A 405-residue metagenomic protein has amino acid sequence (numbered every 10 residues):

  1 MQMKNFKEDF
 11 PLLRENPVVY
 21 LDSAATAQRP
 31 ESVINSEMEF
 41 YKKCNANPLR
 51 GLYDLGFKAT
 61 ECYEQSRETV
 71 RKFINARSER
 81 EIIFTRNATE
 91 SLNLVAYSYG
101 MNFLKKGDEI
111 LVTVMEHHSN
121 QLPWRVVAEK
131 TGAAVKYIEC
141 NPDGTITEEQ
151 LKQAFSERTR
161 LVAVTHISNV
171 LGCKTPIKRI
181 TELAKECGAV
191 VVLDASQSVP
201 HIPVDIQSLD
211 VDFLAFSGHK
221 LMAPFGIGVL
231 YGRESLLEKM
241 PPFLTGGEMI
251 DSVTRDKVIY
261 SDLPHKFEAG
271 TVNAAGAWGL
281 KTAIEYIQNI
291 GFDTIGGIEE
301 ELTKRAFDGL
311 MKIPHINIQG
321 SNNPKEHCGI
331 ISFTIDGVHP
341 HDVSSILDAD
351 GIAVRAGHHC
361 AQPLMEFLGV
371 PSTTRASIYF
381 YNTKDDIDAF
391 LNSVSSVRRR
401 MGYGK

Functional and structural regions predicted by a protein language model:
M1-K405: Pyridoxal 5′-phosphate
